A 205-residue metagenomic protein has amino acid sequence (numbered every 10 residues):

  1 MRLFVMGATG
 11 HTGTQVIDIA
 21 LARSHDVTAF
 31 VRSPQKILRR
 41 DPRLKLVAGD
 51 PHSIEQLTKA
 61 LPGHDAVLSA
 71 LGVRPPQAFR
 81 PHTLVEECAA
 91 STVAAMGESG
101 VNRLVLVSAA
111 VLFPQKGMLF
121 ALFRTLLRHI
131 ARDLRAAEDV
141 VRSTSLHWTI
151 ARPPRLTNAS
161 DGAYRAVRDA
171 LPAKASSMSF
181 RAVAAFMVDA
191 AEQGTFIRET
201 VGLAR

Functional and structural regions predicted by a protein language model:
L3-R23: N-terminal Rossmann NAD(P)H-binding glycine-rich loop of SDR-like oxidoreductase domains
M6, F30, A70-L71, L104-A110 (+1 more regions): SDR active-site strand-loop-helix element
F30-Q35, D50-P51: N-terminal Rossmann-fold cofactor-binding loop
K45-D65: Conserved Rossmann-fold cofactor-binding substructure of NAD(P)-dependent oxidoreductases
S69, P76-L104, R132-A136: NAD(P)-cofactor binding segment of oxidoreductase domains
D133, A151, M178-V188, E199: Substrate-positioning beta->alpha
E138-A159: Conserved beta-loop-beta element that borders a ligand/cofactor-binding pocket
S160-Y164, A190-E199: Glycine/proline-rich active-site loop of Rossmann-fold NAD(P)-dependent oxidoreductases
